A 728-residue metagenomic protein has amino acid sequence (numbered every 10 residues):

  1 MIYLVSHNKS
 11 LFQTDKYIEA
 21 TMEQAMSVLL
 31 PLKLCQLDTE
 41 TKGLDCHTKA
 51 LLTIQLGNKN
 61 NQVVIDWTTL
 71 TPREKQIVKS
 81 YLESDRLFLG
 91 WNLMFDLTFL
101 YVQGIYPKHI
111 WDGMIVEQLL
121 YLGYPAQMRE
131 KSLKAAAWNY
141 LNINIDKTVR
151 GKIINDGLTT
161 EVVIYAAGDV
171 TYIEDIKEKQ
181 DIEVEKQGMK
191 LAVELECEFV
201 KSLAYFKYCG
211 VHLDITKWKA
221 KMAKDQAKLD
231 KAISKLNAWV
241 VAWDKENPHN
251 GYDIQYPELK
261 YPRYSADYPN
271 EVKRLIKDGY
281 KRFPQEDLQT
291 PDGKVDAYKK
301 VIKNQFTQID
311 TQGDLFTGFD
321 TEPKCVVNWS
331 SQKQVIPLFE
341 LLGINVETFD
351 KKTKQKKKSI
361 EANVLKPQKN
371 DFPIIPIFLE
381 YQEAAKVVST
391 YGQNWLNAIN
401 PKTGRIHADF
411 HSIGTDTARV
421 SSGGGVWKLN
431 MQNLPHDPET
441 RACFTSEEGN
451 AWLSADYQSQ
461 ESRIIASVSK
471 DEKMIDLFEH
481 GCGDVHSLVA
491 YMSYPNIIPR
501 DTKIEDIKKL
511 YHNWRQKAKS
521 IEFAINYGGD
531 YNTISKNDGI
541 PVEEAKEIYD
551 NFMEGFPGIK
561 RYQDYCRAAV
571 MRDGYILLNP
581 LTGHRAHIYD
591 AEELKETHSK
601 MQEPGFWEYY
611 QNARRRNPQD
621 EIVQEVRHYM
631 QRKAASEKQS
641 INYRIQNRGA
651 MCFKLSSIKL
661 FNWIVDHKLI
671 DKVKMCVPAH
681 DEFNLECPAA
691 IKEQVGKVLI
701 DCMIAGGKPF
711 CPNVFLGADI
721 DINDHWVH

Functional and structural regions predicted by a protein language model:
I2-Y17, D45-E185, V193-L203, C482 (+1 more regions): Active-site-proximal helix-loop-helix substrate-binding element of RNase H-like nuclease domains
F12-D15, T39-T41, K49-A50, Q55-L56 (+4 more regions): Acidic, glycine-rich two-metal-ion catalytic cores of nucleic acid-processing enzymes
M22-K49: Entry/capping segment at the start of metal-dependent catalytic domains with acidic active-site entry clusters
P107-I110, D146, G151-K299, K303-L315 (+2 more regions): Mixed-charge, glycine-rich, non-catalytic linkers/tails in nucleic-acid processing enzymes
D112, D169-I173, F199-G210, D214-I215 (+5 more regions): Catalytic palm active-site di-aspartate
L120-A126, E174, Y205-L229, N526 (+3 more regions): Catalytic palm subdomain of template-directed nucleic-acid polymerases, centered on the conserved carboxylate motif
E174, C209, A220-S265, F552-A568 (+1 more regions): Polymerase palm active-site segment centered on the conserved acidic dipeptide of motif C
Q516-Y527: Short, amphipathic alpha-helical "recognition" segments used to contact nucleic acids or chromatin
